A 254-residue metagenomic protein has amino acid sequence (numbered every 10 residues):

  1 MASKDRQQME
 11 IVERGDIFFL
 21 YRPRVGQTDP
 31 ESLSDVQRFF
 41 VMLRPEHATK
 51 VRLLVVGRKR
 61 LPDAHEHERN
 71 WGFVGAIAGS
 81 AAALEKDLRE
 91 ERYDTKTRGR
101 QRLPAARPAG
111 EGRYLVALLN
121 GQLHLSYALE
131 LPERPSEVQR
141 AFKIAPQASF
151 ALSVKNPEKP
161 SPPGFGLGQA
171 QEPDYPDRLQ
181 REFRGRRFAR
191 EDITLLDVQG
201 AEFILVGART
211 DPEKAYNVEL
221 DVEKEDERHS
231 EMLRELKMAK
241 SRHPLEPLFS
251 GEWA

Functional and structural regions predicted by a protein language model:
M1-R58, R69-G75, R98-Q101: Long, contiguous regulatory modules within eukaryotic nuclear regulatory proteins
D5-E10, E90-D94, H243: Generic detector of short, locally flexible boundary/turn motifs and exposed helical patches
G26-D29, A48-L53, L61-E66, S80-L84 (+2 more regions): Eukaryotic short linear interaction motifs
A64-D94: Compact, glycine/acidic-enriched structural inserts
R100-A254: A eukaryote-biased signal for long
